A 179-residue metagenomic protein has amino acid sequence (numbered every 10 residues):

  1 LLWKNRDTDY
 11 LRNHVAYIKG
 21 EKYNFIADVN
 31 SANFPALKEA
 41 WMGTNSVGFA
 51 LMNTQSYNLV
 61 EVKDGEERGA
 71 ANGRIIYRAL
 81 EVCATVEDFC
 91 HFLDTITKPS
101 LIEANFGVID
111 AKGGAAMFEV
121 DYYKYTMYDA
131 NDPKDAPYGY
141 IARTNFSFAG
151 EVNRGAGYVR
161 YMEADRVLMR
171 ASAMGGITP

Functional and structural regions predicted by a protein language model:
L1-Y77, A104, D110-P179: C-terminal, well-structured catalytic/ligand-binding subdomain of enzymes
A71-P99: Intrinsically disordered, low-complexity linker/loop segments enriched in Gly/Pro and charged/polar residues
C90-T95, E103-A111: Short, surface-exposed recognition loops or helix-turn segments adjacent to catalytic cores
